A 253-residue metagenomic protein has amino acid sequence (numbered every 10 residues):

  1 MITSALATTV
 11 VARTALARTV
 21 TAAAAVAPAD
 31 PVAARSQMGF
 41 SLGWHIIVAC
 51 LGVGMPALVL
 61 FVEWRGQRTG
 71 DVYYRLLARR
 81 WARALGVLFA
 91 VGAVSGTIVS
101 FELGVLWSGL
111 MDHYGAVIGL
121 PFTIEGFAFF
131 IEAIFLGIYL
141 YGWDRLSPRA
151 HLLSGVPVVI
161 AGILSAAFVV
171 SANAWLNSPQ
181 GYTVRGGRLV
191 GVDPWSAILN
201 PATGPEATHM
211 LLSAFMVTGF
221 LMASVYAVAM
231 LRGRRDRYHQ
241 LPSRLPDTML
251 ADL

Functional and structural regions predicted by a protein language model:
I2-A5, V10-L253: Polytopic transmembrane helical bundles with strong interfacial aromatic enrichment
